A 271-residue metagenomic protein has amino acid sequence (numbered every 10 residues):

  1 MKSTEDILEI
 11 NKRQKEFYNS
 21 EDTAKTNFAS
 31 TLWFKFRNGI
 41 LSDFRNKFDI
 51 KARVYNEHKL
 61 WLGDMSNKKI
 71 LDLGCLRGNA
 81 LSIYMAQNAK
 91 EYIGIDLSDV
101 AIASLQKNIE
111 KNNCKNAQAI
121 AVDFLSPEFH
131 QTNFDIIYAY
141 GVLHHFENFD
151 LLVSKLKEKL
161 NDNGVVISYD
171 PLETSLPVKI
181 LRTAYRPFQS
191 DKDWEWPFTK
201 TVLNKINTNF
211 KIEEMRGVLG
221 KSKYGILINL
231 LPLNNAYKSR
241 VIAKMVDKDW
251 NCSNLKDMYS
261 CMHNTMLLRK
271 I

Functional and structural regions predicted by a protein language model:
M1-G39: N-terminal, positively charged/glycine-rich alpha-helical extensions of SAM-dependent methyltransferases
S3-T4, E214-I271: A C-terminal cap/extension of S-adenosyl-L-methionine-dependent methyltransferases that defines the acceptor-substrate
R45-K68: Conserved alpha-helix/loop element of class I SAM-dependent methyltransferases that forms part of the SAM/SAH-binding
L76-S126: Class I SAM-dependent methyltransferase SAM/SAH-binding core
L125-I136: A short acidic, Gly/Pro-enriched loop at the edge of an enzyme's catalytic core that lines a small-molecule cofactor
D150-D162: A short glycine-rich, Lys/Arg-flanked "PGG" loop and its adjoining helix->strand segment in the class I
I167-S190: Conserved class I S-adenosyl-L-methionine
E195-M215: Short alpha-helix
